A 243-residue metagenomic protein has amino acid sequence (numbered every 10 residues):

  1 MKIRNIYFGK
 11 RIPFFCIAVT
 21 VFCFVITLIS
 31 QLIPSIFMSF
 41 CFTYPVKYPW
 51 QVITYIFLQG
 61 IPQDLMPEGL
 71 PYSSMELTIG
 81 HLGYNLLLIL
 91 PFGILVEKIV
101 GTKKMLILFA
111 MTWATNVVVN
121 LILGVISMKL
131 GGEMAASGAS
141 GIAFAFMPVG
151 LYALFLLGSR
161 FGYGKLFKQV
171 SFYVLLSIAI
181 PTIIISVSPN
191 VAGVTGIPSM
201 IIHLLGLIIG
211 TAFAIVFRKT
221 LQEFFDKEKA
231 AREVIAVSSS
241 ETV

Functional and structural regions predicted by a protein language model:
M1-F24, L32-S35, Y48, V52 (+4 more regions): C-terminal transmembrane module of polytopic alpha-helical membrane proteins
F15-A136, S188-P198: N-terminal TM1-TM2 helical hairpin plus the immediately adjacent luminal interfacial "cap"
I79, G132-Y152, I201-I208: Membrane-interface loop-to-helix entry segments
G83-L87, A143, V174: Residue-level signal for the membrane-embedded core of alpha-helical transmembrane segments, especially mid-helix
N85-I99, K103-M111, F146-G158, I208-L221: Membrane-interfacial alpha-helical segments at the cytosolic side of multi-pass membrane proteins
W113-V117, A145-F146, V174-I178: Small-residue-rich segments of transmembrane alpha-helices in multi-pass membrane proteins, especially helix faces
